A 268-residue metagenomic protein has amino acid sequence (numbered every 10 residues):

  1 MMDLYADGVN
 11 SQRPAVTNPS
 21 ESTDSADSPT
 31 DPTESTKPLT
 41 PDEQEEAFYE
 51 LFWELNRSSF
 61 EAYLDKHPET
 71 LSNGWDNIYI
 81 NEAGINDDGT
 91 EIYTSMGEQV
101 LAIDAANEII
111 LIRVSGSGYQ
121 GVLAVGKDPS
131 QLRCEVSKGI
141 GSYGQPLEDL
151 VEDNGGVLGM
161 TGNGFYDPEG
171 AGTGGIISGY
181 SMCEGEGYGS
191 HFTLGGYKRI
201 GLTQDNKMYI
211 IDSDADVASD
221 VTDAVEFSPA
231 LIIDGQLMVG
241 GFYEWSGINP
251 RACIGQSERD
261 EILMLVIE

Functional and structural regions predicted by a protein language model:
M1-S190: Zymogen propeptides
S115-G118, H191-L194, E244-I248: A short catalytic or substrate-binding loop motif that flags glycine-/basic-rich loops and adjacent residues that bind
G118-L123, Y197, I248-C253: Short glycine-rich loop/turn motifs
G126-S130, G201-K207, D234, Q256-D260: Short acidic-glycine loop/turn motifs at beta-strand connectors
S130-Q131, G164-P168, D216-V217, P250 (+1 more regions): Solvent-exposed loop/turn segments at secondary-structure junctions within structured extracellular/periplasmic domains
V157-T161, G201, Y209, C253-G255 (+1 more regions): Structural recognition of the beta-strand scaffold that forms the well-ordered cores of secreted hydrolase catalytic
Y166-Y243: Active-site-adjacent helix-turn-beta-strand microarchitecture at beta-sheet edges that either contains or buttresses
I233-E268: Domain-core and long-helix interface of multi-subunit machines
